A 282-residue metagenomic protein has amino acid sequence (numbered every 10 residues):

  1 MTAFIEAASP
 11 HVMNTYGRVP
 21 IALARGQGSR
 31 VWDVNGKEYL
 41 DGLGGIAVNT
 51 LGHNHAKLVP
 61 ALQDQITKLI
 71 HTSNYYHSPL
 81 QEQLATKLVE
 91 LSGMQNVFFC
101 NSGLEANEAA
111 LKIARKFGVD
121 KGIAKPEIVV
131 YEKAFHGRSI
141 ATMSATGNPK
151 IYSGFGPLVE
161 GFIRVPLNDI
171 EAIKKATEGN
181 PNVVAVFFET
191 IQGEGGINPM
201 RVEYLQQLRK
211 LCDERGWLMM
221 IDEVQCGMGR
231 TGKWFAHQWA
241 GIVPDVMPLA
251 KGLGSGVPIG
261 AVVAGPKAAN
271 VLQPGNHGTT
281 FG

Functional and structural regions predicted by a protein language model:
M1-G282: Conserved N-terminal phosphate-binding loop of PLP-dependent enzymes in the Aspartate aminotransferase
